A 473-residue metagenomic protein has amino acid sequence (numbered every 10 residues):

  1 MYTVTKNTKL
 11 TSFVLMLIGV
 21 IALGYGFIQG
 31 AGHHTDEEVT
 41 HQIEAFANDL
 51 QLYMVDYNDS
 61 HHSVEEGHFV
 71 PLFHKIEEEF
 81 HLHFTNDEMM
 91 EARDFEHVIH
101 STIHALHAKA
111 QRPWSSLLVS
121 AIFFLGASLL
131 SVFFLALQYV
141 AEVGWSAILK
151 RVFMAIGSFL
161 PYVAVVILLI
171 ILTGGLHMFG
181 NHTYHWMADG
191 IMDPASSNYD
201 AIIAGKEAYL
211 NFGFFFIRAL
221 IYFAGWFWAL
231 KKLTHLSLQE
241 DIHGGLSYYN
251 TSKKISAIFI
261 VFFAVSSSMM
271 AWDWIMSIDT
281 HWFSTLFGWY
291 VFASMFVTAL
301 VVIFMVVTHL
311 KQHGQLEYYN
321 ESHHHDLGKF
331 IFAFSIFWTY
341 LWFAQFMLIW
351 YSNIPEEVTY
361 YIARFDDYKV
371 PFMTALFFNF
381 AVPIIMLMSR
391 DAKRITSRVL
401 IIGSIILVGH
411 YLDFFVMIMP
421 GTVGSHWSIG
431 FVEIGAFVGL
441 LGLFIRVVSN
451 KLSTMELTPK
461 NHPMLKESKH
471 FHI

Functional and structural regions predicted by a protein language model:
M1-K109, F179-A208, T234-N250, Q315-E321 (+1 more regions): Extramembrane terminal tails and long inter-domain/linker segments of multi-pass membrane proteins
K9-F13, I18-V20, T35-V39, D94-V98 (+4 more regions): Long, contiguous internal "core" modules enriched in hydrophobic/ aromatic residues
G30-V39, L106, A121-D241: Transmembrane-helix bundle segments that line or gate the permeation/cavity pathway in multi-pass membrane proteins
S128-F133, V165-V166, A219-K231, A293-T308 (+2 more regions): Hydrophobic cores of alpha-helical transmembrane segments in multi-pass inner/ER membrane proteins, independent
I167-L168, S397-V408: Central hydrophobic cores of alpha-helical transmembrane segments in multi-pass integral membrane proteins
V265-M269, S404-F415: Aromatic-anchored segments of alpha-helical transmembrane domains
D279-F283, I354, A392-T396, M417-V432: Extracellular/periplasmic helix-loop-helix junctions in multi-pass membrane proteins
T285-V291, E356-L376, G424-V448: Membrane-interface transmembrane-helix boundary segments in multi-pass integral membrane proteins
